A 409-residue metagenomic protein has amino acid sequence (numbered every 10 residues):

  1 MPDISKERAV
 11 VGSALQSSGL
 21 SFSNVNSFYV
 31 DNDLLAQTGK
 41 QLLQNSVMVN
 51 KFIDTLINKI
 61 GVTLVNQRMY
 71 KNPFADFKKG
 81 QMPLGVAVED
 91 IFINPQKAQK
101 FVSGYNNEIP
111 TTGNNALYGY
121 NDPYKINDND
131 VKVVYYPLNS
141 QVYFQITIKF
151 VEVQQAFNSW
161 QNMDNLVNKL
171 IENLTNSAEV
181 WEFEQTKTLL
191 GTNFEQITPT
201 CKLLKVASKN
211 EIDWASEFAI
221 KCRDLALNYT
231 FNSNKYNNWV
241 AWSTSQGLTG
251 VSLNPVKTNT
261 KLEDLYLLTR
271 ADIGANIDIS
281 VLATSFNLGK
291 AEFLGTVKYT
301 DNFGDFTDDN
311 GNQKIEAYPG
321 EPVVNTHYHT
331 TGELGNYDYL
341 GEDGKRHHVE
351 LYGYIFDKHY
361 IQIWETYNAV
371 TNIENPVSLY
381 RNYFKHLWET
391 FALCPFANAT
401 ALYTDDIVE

Functional and structural regions predicted by a protein language model:
M1-K71, S285-E409: Extended, compositionally biased alpha-helical segments that mediate assembly or anchoring
F28, M69-F77, F183, L190 (+3 more regions): Short glycine-rich, low-complexity/disordered patches
F52-I146: Assembly/oligomerization interface modules of large self-assembling protein complexes
V62, E172-V180, I220, D224: Extended, non-membrane alpha-helical segments enriched in charged/polar residues
D130-L203, L379-L387: Long, contiguous amphipathic alpha-helices that act as assembly "spine/axial" helices in icosahedral shell and virion
T198-V324, T330: Extended, solvent-exposed, turn-rich assembly/linker loops in the middle of proteins
